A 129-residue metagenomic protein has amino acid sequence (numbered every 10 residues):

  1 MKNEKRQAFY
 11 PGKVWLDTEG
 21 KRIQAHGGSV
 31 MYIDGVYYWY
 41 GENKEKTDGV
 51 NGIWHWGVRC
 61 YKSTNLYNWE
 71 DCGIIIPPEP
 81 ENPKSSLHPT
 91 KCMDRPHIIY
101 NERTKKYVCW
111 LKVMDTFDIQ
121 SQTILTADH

Functional and structural regions predicted by a protein language model:
M1-H129: Carbohydrate-active catalytic/glycan-binding domains of CAZyme proteins, especially the secreted or lumenal ectodomains
